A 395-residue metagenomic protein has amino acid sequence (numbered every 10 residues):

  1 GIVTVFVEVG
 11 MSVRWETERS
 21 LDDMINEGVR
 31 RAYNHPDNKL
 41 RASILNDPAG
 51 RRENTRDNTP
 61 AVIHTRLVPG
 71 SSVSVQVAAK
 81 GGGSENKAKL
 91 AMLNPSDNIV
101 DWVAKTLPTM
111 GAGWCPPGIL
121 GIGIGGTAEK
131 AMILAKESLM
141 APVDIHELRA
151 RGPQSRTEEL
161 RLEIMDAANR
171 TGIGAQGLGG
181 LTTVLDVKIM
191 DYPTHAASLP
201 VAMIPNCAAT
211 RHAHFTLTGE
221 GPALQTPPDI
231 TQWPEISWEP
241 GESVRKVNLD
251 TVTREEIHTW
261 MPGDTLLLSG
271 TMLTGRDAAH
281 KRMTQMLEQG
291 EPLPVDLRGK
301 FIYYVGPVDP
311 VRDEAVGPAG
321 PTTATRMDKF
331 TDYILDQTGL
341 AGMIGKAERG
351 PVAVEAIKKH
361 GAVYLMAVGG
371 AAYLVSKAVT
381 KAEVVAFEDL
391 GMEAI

Functional and structural regions predicted by a protein language model:
G1, A32-P48, T109-G121, H146-T157 (+3 more regions): Flexible, glycine/charged-enriched surface loops at secondary-structure junctions
G1-S12, G113-I133, P193-A209, T265-L266 (+1 more regions): Conserved phosphate/anionic-ligand binding catalytic regions in large, soluble enzymes, centered on
I2-A79: A generic, well-ordered mixed alpha/beta core segment in the N-terminal half of proteins
I25, E85-W114: Internal alpha/beta scaffold segment
L139, V143-G179, T274-I395: Feature captures the catalytic cores and cofactor-binding loops of soluble hydro-lyases/lyases that act on carboxylate
P142, H146-S237: Domain-length cofactor-binding catalytic modules of enzymes
E242-V252: Short, structured beta-strand/loop micro-motifs enriched in basic residues and often containing a Trp
I257-W260, L266: Short, well-ordered loop/turn sites that connect or cap secondary structure elements
